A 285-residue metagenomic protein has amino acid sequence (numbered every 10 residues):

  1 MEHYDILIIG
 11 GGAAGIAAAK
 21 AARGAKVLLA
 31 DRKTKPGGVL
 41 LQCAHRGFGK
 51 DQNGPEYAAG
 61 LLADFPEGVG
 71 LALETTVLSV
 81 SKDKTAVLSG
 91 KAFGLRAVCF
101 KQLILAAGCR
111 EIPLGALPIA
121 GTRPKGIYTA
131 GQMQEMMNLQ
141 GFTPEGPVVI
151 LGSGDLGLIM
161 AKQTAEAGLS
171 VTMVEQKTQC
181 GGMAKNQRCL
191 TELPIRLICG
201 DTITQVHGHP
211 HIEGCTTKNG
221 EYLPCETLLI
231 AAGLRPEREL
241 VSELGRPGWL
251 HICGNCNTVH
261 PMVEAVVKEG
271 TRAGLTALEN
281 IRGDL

Functional and structural regions predicted by a protein language model:
M1-L285: Residues forming the flavin
